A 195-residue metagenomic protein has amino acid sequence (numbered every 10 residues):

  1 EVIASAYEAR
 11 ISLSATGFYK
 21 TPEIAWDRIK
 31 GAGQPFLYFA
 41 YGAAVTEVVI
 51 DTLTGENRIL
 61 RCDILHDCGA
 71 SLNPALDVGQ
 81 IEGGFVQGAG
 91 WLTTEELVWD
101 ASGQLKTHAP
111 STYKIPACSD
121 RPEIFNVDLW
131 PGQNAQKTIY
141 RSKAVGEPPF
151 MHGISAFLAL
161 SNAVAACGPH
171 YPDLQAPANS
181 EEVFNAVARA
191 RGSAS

Functional and structural regions predicted by a protein language model:
E1-S195: Cofactor-binding beta-sheet edge motifs in enzyme active sites
